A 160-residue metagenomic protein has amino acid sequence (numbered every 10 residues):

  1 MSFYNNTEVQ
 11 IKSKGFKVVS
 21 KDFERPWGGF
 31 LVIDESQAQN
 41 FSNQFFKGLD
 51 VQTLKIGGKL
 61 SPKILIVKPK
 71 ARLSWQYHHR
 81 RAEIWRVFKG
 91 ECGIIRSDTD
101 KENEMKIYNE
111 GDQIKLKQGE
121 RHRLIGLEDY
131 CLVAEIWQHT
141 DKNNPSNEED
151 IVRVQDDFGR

Functional and structural regions predicted by a protein language model:
M1-L60, S74, K106, I151-R160: A short, N-terminal "cap"/entry segment at the start of jelly-roll beta-barrel domains of the cupin/DSBH fold
L60, R80, Q118-E120: Short, surface-exposed coil-to-beta transition loops
P62-I66, I84, M105, Q113-K115: Conserved hydrophobic/aromatic beta-strand scaffold that supports enzyme active sites
P69, H79-T99: Glycine- and acidic-residue-biased ligand/ion/polar-headgroup-sensing regions
S74-Q76, W85, I94-R96, K115-L116 (+3 more regions): Short beta-strand His + acidic residue motifs that chelate non-heme Fe in jelly-roll/DSBH and cupin folds
R81, G93, D100-E102, C131 (+1 more regions): Short, surface-exposed beta-strand-loop junctions and turns on beta-sheet-rich folds
D98-G119: Short acidic-glycine-tyrosine-enriched beta hairpin
R123-R160: Double-stranded beta-helix
